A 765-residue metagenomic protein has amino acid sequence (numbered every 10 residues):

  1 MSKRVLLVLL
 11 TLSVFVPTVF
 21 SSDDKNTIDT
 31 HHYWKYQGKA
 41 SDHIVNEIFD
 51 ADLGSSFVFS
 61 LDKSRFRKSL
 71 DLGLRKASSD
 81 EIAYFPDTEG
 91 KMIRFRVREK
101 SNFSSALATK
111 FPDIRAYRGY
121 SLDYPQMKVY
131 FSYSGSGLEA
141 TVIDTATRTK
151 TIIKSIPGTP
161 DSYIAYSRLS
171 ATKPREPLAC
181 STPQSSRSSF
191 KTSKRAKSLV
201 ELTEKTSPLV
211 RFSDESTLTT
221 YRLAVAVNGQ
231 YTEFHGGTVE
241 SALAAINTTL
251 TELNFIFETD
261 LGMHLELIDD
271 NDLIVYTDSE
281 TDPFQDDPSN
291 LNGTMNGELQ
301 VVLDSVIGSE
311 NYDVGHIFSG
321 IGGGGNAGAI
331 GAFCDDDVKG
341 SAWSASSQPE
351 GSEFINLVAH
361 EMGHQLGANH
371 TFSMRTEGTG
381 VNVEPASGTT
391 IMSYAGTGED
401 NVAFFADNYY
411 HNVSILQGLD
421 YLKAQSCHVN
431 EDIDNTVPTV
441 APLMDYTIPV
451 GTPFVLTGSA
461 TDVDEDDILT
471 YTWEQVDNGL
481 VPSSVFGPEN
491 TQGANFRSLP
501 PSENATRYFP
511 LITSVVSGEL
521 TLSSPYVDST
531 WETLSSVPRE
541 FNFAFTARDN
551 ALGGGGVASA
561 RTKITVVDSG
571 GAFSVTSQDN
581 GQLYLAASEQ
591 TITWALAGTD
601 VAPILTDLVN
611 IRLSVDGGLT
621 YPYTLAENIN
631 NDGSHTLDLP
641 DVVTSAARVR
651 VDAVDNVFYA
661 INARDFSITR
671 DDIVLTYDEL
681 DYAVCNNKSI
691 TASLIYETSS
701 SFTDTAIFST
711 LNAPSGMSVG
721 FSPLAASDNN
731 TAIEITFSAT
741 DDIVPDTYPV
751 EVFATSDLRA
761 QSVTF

Functional and structural regions predicted by a protein language model:
M1-R4: Positively charged n-region of N-terminal signal peptides that target proteins for export
V8-F15: Bacterial N-terminal signal peptides
S21-P157, T294-G297: N-terminal prosegments of processed precursors
D24, I28-I44, S162-G325: Fold-level signature of zinc-dependent metallopeptidase catalytic domains
L223, A242-L250, F257, L299 (+4 more regions): Extended, hydrophobic alpha-helical segments in both membrane/secreted and soluble proteins
I268-G293, A332-N408, E474, N478-G487: The catalytic-center signature of Zn2+-dependent metalloproteases
E377-L534, P538-E540, G553-G554: Replace "(M1/M4/M9/M12/WLM)" with "(e.g., M1/M4/M8/M9/M12/M26/WLM)" and add "not limited to" to clarify scope
Q475, V485-A572, D579-Y623, E627-F765: Long beta-sheet-rich domains in secretory-pathway and surface-associated proteins
